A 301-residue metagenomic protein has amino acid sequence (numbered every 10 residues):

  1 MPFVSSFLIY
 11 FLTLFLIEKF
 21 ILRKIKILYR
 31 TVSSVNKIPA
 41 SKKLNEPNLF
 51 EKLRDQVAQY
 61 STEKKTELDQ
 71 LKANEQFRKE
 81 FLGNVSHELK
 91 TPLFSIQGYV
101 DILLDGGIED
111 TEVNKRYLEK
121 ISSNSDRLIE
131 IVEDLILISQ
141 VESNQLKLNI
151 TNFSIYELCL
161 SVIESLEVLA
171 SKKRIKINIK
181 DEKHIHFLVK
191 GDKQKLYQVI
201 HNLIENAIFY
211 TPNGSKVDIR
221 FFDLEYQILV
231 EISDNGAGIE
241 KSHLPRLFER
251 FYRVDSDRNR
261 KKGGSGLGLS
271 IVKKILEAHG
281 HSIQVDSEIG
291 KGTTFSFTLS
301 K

Functional and structural regions predicted by a protein language model:
S123-L128: Short alpha-helical segment of the dimerization/phosphotransfer core of two-component systems
S143-L148, H186-G191: Conserved micro-motifs of the catalytic ATP-binding
N149-E164: A conserved beta-strand-to-alpha-helix junction within the catalytic ATP-binding
A207-I208: Short helix-loop "hinge" at the ATP-lid/N-box region of the Bergerat-fold HATPase_c
G214-Y226: Short beta-strand/loop element within the Bergerat-fold HATPase_c
I239-F251, K273: Short conserved segment of the HATPase_c
G280-H281: Conserved glycine-rich
